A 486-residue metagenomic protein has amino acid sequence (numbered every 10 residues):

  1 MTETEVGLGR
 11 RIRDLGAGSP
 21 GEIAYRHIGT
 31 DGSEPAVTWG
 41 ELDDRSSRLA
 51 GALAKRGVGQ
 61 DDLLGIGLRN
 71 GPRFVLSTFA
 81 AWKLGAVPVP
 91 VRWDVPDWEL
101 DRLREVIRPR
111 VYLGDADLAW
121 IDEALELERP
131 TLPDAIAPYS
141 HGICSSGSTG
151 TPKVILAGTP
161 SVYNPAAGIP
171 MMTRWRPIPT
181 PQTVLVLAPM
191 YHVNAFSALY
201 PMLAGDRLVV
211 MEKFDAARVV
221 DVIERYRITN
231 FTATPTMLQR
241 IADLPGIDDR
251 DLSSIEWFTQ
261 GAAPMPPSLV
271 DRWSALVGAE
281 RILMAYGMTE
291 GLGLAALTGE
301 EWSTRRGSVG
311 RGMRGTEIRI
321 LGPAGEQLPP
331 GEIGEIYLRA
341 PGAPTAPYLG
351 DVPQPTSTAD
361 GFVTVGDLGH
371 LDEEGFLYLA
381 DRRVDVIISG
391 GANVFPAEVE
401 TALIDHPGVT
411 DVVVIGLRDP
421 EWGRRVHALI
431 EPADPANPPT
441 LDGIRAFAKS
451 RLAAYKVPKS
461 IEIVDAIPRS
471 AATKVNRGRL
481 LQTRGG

Functional and structural regions predicted by a protein language model:
T2-R26: A short N-terminal helical cap/helix-turn-helix that marks the beginning of AMP-binding/adenylate-forming
A24-G57, G71: Conserved AMP-binding/adenylate-forming core of the ANL superfamily
G51, K55-R56, L63-G65, R69 (+2 more regions): Structural core segment of the AMP-binding/adenylate-forming
R56-V58, D134-A137, G142-L185, V193 (+1 more regions): Conserved adenylate-forming
G147, L203, T229-T232, G246-R305 (+2 more regions): Gly/Ser/Thr-rich phosphate-binding loop
P165-T183, Y191-T229, L244: Conserved AMP-binding/adenylation subdomain of ANL enzymes
F231, A340, G361, G366-K456 (+3 more regions): AMP-binding/adenylate-forming catalytic core of the ANL superfamily
G312-G315, A324-T356, A392-V394: Conserved ATP/PPi-binding loop(s) of AMP-dependent carboxylate-activating enzymes
